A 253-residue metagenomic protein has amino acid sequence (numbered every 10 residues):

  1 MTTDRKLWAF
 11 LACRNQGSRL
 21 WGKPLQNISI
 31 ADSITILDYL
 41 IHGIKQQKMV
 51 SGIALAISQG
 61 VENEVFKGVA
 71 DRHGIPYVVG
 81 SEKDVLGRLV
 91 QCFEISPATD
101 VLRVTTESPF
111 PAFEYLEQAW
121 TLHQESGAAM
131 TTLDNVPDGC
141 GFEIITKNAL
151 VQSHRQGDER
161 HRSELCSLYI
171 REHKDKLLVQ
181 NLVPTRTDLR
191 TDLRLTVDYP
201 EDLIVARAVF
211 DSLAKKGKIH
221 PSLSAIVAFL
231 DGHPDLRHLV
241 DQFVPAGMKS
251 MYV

Functional and structural regions predicted by a protein language model:
M1-G22: N-terminal nucleotide-binding beta1-loop-alpha1 segment
A9-L11, L55, R103: Structural beta-sheet core signal
K23-S29: Short glycine-enriched, charge-decorated loop/helix-capping segments at active-site entrances that position
T35-I53, R72-H73: A short, N-terminal amphipathic alpha-helix
G52, P76, L177-L178: Conserved beta-strand segments of alpha/beta enzyme cores
Q59-Q124: Short phosphate-binding loop-to-helix
F110-L193, E201, A208, A225-V253: Conserved core of the sugar-phosphate nucleotidyltransferase
